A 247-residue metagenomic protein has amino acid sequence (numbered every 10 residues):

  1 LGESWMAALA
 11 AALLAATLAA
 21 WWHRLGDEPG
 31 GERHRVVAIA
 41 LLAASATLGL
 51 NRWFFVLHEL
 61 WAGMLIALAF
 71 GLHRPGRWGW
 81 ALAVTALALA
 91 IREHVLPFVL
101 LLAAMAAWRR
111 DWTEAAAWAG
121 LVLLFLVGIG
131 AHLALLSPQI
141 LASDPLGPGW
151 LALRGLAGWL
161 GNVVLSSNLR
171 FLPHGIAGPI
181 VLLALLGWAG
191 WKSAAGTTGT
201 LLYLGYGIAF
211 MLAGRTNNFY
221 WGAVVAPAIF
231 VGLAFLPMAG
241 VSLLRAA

Functional and structural regions predicted by a protein language model:
L1-A10, E28-G30, S166-P173: Juxtamembrane segments of multi-pass membrane glycosylation machinery that transfer sugars from lipid-linked donors
E3-H23, R35-L68, A90, M211 (+2 more regions): Aromatic- and kink-enriched transmembrane "portal" helix at the membrane-lumen/periplasm boundary that abuts
D27-E28, H73-A83, A106-A116, L233-A247: Membrane-interface junctions at the ends of membrane-embedded or membrane-associated helices
I66-L72, W78-E93, P97-A106, L123: Membrane-interface alpha helices of multi-pass inner-membrane proteins
R110-H132: Hydrophobic alpha-helical membrane-interfacial segments at the cytosolic entry of transmembrane helices
H132-G161: Extracytoplasmic catalytic-loop and juxtamembrane helix elements of membrane-embedded, polyprenol/dolichol-linked
H174-G196, T200, G207: Hydrophobic, aromatic-rich transmembrane alpha-helices and their immediate juxtamembrane boundary segments
N217-A239: Hydrophobic/aromatic-rich transmembrane helices and adjacent perimembrane loops
